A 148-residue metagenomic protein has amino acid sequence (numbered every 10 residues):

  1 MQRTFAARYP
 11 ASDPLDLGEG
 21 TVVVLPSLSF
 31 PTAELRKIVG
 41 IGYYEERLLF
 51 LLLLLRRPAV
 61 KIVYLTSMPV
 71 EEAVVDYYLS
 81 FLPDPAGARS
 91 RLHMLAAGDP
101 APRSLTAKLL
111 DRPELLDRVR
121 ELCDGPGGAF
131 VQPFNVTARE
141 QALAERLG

Functional and structural regions predicted by a protein language model:
M1-G148: ATP-binding N-terminal substructure of ATP-dependent carboxylate-amine bond-forming enzymes
